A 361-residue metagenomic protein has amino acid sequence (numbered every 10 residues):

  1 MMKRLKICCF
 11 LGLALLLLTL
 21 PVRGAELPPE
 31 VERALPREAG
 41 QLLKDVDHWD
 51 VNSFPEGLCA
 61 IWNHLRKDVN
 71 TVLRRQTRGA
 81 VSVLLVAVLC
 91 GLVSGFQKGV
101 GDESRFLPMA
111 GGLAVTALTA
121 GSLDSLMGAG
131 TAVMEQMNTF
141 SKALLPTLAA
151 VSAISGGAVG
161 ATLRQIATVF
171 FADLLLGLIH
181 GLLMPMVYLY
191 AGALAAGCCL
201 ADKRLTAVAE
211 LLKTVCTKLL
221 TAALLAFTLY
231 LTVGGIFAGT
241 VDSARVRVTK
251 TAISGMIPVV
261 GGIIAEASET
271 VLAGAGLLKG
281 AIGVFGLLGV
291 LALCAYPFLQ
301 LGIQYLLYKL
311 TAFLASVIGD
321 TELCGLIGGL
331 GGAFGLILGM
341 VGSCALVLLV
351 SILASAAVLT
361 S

Functional and structural regions predicted by a protein language model:
M1-P108, G121-S141, G156-V169, D173 (+5 more regions): Gly/Ser-rich, low-complexity
L84-G91, L118, S122-S125, A129 (+12 more regions): Transmembrane alpha-helix boundary/anchor motif
L92-F96, L126-V133, A195, A207 (+6 more regions): Membrane-spanning helices that line or support transport/gating and their immediate boundary helices in channels
L113-S122, S141-A158, L178-Y190, L194-A195: Mid-bilayer segments of alpha-helical transmembrane spans in multi-pass integral membrane proteins that mediate
T168-L229: Loop-centered beta-sheet repeat module
L182, L219-A223, V290, C294-G302 (+1 more regions): Hydrophobic transmembrane alpha-helical segments of multi-pass transport and channel proteins
L212, I318-L338: Interfacial loop-to-transmembrane junctions
G280-T321: Helical hairpin unit composed of two closely spaced alpha helices linked by a short loop
